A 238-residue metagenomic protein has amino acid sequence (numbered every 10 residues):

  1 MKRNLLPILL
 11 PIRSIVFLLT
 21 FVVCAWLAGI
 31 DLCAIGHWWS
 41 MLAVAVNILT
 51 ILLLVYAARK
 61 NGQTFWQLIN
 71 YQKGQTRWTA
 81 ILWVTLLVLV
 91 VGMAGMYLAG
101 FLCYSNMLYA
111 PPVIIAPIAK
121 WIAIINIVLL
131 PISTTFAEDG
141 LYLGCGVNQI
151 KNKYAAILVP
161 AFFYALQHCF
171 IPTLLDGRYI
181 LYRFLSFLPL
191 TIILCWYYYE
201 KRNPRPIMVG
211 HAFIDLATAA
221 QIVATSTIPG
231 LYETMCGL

Functional and structural regions predicted by a protein language model:
M1-L6: Short, Lys/Arg-rich, polar N-terminal cytosolic tail immediately upstream of the first transmembrane signal-anchor
P7-T64, P111, A116-P117: Alpha-helical transmembrane segments in multi-pass membrane proteins
I15, A45, I81-T85, I122 (+1 more regions): Alpha-helical transmembrane segments
V16-A25, V46-I51, L87-M96, Y164-Q167 (+4 more regions): Alpha-helical transmembrane segments of multipass membrane proteins
C24-A34, L98-N106, C169-L175: Juxtamembrane "helix-exit" motif on the non-cytosolic side of transmembrane helices
C33-H37, T64-T134, I228-L238: Juxtamembrane helix-loop-helix connectors linking adjacent transmembrane helices in multi-pass membrane enzymes
L54-G74, L194, P206: Cytoplasmic juxtamembrane interface segments
K120-L238: Transmembrane helix-loop-helix hairpins at the membrane interface of multi-pass integral membrane proteins
